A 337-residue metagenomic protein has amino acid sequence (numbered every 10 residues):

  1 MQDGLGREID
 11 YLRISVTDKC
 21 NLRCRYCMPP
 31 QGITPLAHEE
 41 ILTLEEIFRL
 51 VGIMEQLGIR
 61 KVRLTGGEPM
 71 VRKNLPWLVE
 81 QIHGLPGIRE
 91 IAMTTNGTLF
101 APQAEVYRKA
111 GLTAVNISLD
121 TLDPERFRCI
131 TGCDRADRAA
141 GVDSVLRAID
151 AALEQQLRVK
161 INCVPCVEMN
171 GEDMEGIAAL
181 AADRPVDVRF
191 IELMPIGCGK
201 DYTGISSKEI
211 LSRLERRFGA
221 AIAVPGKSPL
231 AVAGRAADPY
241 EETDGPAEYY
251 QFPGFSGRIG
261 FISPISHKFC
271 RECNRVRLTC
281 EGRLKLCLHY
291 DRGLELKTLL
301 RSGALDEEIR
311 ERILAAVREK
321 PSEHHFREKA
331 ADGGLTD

Functional and structural regions predicted by a protein language model:
M1-Y11, A179-D183, L193-I196, K200-D337: Auxiliary Fe-S-binding modules of radical SAM enzymes
G4-L44, L286: Canonical Radical SAM [4Fe-4S] cluster-binding loop centered on the CxxxCxxC motif and its immediate flanking residues
V16, C20, C24, L64 (+3 more regions): Conserved, mostly hydrophobic/aromatic
L22, P124-E125, K268, L294: Glycine-centered loop/turn positions within well-structured domains that cap or flank conserved ligand/cofactor-binding
R23, C27, R72, E125 (+3 more regions): Residues that scaffold the ATP/ADP-binding catalytic core of kinase and kinase-like folds
G32-A37, D123-T131, I196-D201, E295-K297: A short acidic, helix-capping loop that chelates divalent metal ions and anchors anionic groups
I41-R63, V71-I191: Radical SAM/AdoMet-radical enzyme domain recognition
E68: Conserved G/P- and acidic residue-centered "switch" motifs that form tight phosphate/ATP-binding loops in soluble
